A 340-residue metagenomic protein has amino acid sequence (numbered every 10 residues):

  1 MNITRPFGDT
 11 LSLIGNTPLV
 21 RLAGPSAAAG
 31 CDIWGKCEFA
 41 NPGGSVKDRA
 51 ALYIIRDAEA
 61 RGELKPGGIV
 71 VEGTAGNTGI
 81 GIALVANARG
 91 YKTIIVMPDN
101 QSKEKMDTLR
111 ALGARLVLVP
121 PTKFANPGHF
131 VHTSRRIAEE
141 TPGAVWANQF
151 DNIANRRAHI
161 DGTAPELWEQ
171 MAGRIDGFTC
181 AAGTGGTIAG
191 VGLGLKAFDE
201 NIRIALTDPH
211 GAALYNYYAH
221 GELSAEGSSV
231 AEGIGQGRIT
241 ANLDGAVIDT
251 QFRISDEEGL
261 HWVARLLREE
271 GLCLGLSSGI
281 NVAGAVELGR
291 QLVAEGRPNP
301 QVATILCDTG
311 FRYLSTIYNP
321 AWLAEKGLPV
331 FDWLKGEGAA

Functional and structural regions predicted by a protein language model:
M1-A340: PLP-dependent amino-acid enzyme catalytic core
